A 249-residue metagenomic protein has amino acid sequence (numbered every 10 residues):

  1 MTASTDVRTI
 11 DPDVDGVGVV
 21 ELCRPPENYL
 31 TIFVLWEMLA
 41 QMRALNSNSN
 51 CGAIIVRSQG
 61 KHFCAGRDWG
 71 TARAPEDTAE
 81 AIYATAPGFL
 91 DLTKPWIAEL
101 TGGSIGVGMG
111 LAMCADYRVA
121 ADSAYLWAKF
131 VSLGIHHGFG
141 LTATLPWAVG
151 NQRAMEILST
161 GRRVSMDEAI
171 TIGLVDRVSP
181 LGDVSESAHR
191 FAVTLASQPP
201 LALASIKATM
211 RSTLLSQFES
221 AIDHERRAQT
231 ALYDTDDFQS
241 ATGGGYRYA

Functional and structural regions predicted by a protein language model:
M1-D15, R24, G161-D167, G182 (+2 more regions): C-terminal alpha-helix plus adjacent terminal tail
M1-Q59: Conserved CoA-thioester-binding segment of acyl-CoA-metabolizing enzymes
V20, E37-M38, V56, D68 (+4 more regions): Terminal peptide-recognition signature
N28, W36-E37, N50, R57-D91 (+2 more regions): Glycine- (often His-adjacent) and acidic-residue-rich active-site loop that binds/positions the CoA thioester
V34-M38, A81, L111, E225: Hydrophobic alpha-helical membrane-association signature
N48, L92-T93, T235: Acidic-histidine catalytic/liganding microenvironments
L90-P200: Crotonase-fold acyl-CoA enzyme core
